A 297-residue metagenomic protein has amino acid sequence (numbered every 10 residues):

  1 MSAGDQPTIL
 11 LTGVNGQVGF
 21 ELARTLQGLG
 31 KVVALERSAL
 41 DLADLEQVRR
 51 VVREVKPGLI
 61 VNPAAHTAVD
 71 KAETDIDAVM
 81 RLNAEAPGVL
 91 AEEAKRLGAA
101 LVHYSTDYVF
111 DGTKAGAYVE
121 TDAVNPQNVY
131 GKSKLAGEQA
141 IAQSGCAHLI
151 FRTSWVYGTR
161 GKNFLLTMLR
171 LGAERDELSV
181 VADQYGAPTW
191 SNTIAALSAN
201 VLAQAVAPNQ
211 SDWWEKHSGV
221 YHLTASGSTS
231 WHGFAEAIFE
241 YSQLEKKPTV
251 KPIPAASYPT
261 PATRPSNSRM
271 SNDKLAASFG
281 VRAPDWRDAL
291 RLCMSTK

Functional and structural regions predicted by a protein language model:
P7-T25: N-terminal Rossmann NAD(P)H-binding glycine-rich loop of SDR-like oxidoreductase domains
T12, L35, I60-P63, L101-T106 (+2 more regions): SDR active-site strand-loop-helix element
Q27-R50: Adenosine-cofactor binding site in Rossmann-like domains, unifying the SAM/SAH pocket of S-adenosylmethionine-dependent
L45-A84: NAD(P)H-binding glycine-rich loop region in Rossmannoid oxidoreductase-like domains and their noncatalytic homologs
R81, E85-V89, R96, V109-F151 (+1 more regions): Catalytic helix-loop patch of NAD(P)-dependent Rossmann-fold dehydrogenases
A142-N200: NAD(P)-dependent short-chain dehydrogenase/reductase
L197-S198, Q204-P261: Mid/C-terminal beta-alpha module of Rossmann-like enzyme folds, strongest in SDR-family dehydrogenases/epimerases
A255, D285-K297: Amphipathic terminal alpha-helices
